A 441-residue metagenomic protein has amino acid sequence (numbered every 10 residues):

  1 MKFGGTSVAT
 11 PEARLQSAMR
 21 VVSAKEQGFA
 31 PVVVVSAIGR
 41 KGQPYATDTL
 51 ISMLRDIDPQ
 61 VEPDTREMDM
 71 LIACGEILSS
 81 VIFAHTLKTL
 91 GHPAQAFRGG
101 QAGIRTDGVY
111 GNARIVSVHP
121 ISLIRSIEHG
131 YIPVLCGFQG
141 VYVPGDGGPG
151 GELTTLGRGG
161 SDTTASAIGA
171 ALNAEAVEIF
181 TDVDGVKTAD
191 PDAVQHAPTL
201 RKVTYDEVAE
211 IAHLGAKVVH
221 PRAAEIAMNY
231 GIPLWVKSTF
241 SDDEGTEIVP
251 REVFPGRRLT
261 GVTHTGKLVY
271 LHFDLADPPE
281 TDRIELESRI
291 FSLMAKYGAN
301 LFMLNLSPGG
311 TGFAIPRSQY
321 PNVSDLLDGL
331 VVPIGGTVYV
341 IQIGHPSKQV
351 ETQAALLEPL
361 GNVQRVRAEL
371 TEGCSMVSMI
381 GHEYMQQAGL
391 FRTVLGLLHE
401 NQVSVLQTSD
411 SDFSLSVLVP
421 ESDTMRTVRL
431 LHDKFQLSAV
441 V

Functional and structural regions predicted by a protein language model:
M1-A224, L418-P420, A439: Nucleotide/pyrophosphate-binding catalytic subdomain
G5, A37-R40, Q139-G140, F240 (+4 more regions): Active-site-proximal loop/turn and secondary-structure-junction residues that shape catalytic pockets, frequently
Q27, L90, Y230, Y297 (+1 more regions): Conserved dinucleotide-binding and phosphotransfer motif residues
A30-V33, D69-M70, P93-Q95, I124-R125 (+16 more regions): Structural motif
I38-G39, V183-G185, Y230, L234 (+5 more regions): Glycine-rich beta-alpha junction loops
A227: Acidic-aromatic/histidine active-site loop/patch
E247-V441: A conserved regulatory-domain signal marking ACT and ACT-like small-molecule sensing domains and adjacent regulatory
